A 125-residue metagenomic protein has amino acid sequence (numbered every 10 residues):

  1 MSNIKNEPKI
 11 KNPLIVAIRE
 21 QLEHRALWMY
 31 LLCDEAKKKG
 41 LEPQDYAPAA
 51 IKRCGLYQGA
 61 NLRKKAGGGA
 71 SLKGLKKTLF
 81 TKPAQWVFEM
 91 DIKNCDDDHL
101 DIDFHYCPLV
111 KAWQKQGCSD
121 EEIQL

Functional and structural regions predicted by a protein language model:
M1-L125: N-terminal accessory segment detector
